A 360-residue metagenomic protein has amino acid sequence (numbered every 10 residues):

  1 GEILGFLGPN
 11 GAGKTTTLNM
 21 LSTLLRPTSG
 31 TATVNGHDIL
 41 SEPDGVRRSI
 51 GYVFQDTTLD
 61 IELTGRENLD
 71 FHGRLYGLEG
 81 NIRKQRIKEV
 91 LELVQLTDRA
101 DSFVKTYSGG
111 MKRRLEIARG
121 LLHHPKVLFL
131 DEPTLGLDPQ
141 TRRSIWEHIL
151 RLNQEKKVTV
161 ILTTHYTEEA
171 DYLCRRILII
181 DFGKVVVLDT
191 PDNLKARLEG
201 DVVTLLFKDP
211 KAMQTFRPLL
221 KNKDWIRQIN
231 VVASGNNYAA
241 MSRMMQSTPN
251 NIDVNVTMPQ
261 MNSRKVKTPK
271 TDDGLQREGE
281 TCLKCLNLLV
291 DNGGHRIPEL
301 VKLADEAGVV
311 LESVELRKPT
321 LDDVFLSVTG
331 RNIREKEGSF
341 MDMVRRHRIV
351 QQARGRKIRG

Functional and structural regions predicted by a protein language model:
G30-S41, V46: Conserved ABC transporter NBD signature motif
D70, R74, N81-R99: Conserved ABC ATPase "signature" region
F103-Y107: Conserved ABC ATPase signature
H124: Conserved catalytic motifs of ABC-family nucleotide-binding domains
L128-D131: Catalytic Walker B motif of ABC-type/P-loop ATPase nucleotide-binding domains
H148-M245, N251, V256-P259, G274 (+1 more regions): ABC transporter nucleotide-binding domain
